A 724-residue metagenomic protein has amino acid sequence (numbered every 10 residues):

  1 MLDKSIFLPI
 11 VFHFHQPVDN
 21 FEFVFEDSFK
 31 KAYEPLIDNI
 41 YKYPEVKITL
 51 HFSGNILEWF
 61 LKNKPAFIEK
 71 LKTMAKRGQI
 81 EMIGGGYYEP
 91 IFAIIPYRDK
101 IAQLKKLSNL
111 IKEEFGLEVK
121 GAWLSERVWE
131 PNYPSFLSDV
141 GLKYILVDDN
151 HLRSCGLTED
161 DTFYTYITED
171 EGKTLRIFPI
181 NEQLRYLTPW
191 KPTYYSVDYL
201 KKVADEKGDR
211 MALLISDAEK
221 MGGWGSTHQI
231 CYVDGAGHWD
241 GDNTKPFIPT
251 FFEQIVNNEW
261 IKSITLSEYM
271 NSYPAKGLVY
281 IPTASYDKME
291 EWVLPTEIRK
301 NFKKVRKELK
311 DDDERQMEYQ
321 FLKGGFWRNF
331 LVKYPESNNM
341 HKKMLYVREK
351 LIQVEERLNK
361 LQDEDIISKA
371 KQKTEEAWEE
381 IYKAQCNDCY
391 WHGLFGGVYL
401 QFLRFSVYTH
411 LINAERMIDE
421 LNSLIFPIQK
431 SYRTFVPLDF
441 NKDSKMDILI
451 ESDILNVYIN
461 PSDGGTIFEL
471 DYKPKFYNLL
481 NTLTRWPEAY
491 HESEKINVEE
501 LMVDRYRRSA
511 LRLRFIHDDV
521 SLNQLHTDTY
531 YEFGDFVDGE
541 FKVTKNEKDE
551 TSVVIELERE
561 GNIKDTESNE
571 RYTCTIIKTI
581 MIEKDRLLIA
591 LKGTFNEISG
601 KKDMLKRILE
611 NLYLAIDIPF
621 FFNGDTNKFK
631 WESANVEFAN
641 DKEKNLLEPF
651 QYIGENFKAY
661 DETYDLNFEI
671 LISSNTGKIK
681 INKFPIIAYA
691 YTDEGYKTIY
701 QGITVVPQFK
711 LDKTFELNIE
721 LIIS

Functional and structural regions predicted by a protein language model:
L2-E34, Y41-Y43, T162-T165, D170-L175 (+7 more regions): Active-site and substrate-binding clefts of carbohydrate-active enzymes
I6-P96, A102-Q103, K120-L124, K143-D149 (+1 more regions): Short, well-structured secondary-structure segments
E26-K30, R98, A102-K105, D453-N546 (+1 more regions): Acidic-aromatic substrate-binding/catalytic surfaces of carbohydrate-active enzymes
Y97-E126, K201-L214: CE4/NodB-like, metal-dependent polysaccharide N-deacetylase domain that modifies extracellular/periplasmic N-acetylated
R98, E113, L117-E118, W123-T168 (+3 more regions): Gly/Pro-rich turn-and-neighbor structural signature
E114, E118, R559-D625: Acidic, contiguous internal or C-terminal segments within carbohydrate-active enzymes that form a structured patch used
P437-D439, V537-E540, T544-I577, K584-L588 (+1 more regions): Beta-strand-rich recognition/accessory modules
F595-F684: Polysaccharide-binding surfaces and accessory modules of carbohydrate-active proteins
